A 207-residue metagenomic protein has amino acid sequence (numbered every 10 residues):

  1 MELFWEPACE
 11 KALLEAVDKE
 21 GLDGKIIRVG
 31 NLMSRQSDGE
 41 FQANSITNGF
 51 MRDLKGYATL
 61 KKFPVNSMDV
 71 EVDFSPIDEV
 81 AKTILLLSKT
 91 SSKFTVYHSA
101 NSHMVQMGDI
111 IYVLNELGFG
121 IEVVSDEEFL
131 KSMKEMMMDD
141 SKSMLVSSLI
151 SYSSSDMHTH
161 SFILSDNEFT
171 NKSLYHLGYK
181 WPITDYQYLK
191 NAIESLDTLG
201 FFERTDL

Functional and structural regions predicted by a protein language model:
M1-G30: Active-site Tyr-X1-5-Lys
I26-R28, M33, Y97-N101: Short beta-strand segments
R35-I46, V65-S75: Glycine-rich "substrate-gating" loop/helix at the edge of Rossmann-like oxidoreductase active sites
E40-G49, Y112-G118: Short secondary-structure boundary/capping segments
M51-V65, E71-M107, I111-E116: Alpha-helical substrate-binding/gating segment
F63-S67, L130-K180: A hydrophobic C-terminal alpha-helical subdomain
H160, L164-L207: Amphipathic terminal alpha-helices
